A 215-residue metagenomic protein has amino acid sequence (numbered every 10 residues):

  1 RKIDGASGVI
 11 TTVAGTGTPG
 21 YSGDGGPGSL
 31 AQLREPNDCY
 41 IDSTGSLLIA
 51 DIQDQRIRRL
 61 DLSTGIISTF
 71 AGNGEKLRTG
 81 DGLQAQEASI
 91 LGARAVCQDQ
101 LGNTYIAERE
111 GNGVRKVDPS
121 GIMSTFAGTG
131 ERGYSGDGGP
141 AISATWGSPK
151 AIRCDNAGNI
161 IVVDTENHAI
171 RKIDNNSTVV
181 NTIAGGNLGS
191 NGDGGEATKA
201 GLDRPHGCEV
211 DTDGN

Functional and structural regions predicted by a protein language model:
R1, Q55-I57, N112-R115, H168-R171: Structural signal for beta-propeller blades
R1-S7, C208-N215: Low-complexity/repetitive intrinsically disordered segments
G5, I52-Q53, R109, T165-E166: Short loop/turn segments immediately following the C-termini of beta-strands
A6-E35, T64-A93, G121-K150, S177-H206: Gly/Pro-rich loop segments of beta-rich domains
I41-T44, Q98-L101, C154-A157, V210-D213: Residue-level detector of Asp-centered blade-edge/turn motifs that repeat once per structural unit in beta-propeller
S46-I49, N103-I106, N159-V162, N215: Conserved beta-propeller blade signature
